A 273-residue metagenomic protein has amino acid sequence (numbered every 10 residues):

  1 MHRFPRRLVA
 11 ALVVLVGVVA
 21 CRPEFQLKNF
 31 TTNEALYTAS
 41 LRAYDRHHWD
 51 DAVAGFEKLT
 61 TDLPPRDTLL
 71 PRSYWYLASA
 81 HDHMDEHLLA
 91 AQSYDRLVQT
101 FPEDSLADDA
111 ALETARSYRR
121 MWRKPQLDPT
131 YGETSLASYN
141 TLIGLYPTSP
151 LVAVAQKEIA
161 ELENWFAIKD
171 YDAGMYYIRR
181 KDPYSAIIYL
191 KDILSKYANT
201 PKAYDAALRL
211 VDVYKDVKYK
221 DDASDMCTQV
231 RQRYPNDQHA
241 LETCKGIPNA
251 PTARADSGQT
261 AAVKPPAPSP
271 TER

Functional and structural regions predicted by a protein language model:
H2-P5, G17-R273: Acidic, polar-rich low-complexity tracts and alpha-helical solenoid repeat scaffolds
P5-A11: Sec-dependent signal peptide recognition, specifically the positively charged N-region followed immediately by
A11-G17: Alpha-helical hydrophobic membrane-insertion segments
